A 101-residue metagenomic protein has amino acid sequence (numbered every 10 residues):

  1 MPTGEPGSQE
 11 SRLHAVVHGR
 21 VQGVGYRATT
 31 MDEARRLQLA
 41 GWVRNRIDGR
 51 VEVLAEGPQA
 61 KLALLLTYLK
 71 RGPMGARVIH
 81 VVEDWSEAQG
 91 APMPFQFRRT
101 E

Functional and structural regions predicted by a protein language model:
M1-E101: Intrinsically disordered, low-complexity, mixed-charge
